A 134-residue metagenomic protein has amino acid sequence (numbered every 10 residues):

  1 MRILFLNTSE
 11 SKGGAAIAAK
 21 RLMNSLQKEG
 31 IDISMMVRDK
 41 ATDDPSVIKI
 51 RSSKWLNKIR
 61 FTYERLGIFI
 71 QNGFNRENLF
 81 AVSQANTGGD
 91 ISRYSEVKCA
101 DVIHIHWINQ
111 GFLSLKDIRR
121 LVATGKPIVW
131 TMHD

Functional and structural regions predicted by a protein language model:
M1-S52, K98, A123-P127: N-terminal subdomain of nucleotide-sugar transferases
R2, S9-E10, N78-A81, H104-I105: Short, contiguous strand/loop micro-motifs
A18, S114-L121: A short acidic, amphipathic alpha-helical/loop segment
K28-V102: A conserved catalytic-core segment of Leloir-type glycosyltransferases
T87, G111-K116: Nucleotide-sugar donor phosphate/pyrophosphate-binding loop at the beta->alpha transition of glycosyltransferases
S92-L113, P127-H133: Short N-terminal targeting/anchoring amphipathic segment
